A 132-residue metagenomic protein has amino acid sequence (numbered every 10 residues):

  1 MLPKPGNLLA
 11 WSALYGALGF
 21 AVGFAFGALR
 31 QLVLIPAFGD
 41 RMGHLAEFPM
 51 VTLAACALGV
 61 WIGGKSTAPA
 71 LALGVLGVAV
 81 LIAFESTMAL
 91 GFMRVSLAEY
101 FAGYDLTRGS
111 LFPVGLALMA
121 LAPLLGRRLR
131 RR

Functional and structural regions predicted by a protein language model:
L2-Y15, S110-L111, R128-R132: N-terminal membrane topogenic signal
K4-I35: N-terminal signal-anchor transmembrane alpha-helix
Q31-F38, G91-Y104: Membrane-interface helix termini and inter-helical loops of multi-pass transporters
V33-L53: Loop-to-helix transition at the N-terminal end of transmembrane alpha-helices
L53-S66: Canonical alpha-helical transmembrane segments
S66-E99: Mid-chain, well-packed structural core segment of small domains
F101-L118: Individual transmembrane alpha-helices with interfacial aromatic-anchor signatures
V114-R132: Membrane-water interface at the C-terminal end of transmembrane alpha helices
